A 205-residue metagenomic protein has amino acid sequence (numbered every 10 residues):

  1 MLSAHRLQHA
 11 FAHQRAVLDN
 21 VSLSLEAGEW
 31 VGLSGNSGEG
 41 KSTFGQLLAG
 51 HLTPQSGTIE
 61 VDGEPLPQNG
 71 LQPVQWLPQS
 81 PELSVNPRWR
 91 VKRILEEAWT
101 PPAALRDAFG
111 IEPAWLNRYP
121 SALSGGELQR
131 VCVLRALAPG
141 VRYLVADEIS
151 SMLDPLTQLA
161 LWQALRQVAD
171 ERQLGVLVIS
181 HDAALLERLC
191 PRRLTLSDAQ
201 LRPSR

Functional and structural regions predicted by a protein language model:
M1-A4, Q8-N20, A27: A short, flexible loop at the N-terminus of ABC-type nucleotide-binding domains that lies
S34-N36: The feature captures the beta-strand-to-loop junction immediately N-terminal to the Walker
A49: Helix-to-loop junction immediately C-terminal to a conserved catalytic motif
G57-G70: Conserved ABC transporter NBD signature motif
S80, P87-P102: Q-loop/switch helix immediately C-terminal to the Walker
Y119-L123, E127: Conserved ABC ATPase signature
V133, V145: Hydrophobic anchor residue at the start of the ABC signature
